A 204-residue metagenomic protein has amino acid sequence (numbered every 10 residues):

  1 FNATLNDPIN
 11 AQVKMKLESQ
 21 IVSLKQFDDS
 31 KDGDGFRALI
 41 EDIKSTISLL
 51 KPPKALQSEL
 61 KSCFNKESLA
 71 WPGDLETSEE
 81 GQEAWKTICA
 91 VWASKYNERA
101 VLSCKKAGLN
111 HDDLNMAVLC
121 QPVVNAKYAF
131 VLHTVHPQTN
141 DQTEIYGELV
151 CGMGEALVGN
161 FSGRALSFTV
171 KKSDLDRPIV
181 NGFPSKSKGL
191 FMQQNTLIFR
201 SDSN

Functional and structural regions predicted by a protein language model:
F1-N204: Nucleotide/phosphate-binding sheet-loop regions of phosphoryl- and nucleotidyl-transfer enzymes
